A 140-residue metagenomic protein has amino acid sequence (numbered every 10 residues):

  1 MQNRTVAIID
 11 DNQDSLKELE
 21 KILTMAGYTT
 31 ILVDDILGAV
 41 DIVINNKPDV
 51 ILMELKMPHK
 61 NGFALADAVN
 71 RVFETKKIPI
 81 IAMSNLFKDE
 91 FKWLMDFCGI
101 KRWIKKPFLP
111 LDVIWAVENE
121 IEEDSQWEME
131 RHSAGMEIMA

Functional and structural regions predicted by a protein language model:
L16, P58: The feature encodes the CheY-like receiver
K17-M25: Charged docking surfaces used in two-component/phosphorelay signaling
L32-V50: Acidic, metal-coordinating helix/loop segments flanking the phosphotransfer/catalytic sites of two-component signaling
D34-G38, N61-D67: Acidic catalytic/metal-coordinating carboxylates
E54: Active-site residues of response regulator receiver
A64, L86-K105, L111, W115-N119: Alpha4 helix (beta4-alpha4-beta5 surface) of REC/receiver domains from two-component response regulators
E123-A140: CheY-like receiver
